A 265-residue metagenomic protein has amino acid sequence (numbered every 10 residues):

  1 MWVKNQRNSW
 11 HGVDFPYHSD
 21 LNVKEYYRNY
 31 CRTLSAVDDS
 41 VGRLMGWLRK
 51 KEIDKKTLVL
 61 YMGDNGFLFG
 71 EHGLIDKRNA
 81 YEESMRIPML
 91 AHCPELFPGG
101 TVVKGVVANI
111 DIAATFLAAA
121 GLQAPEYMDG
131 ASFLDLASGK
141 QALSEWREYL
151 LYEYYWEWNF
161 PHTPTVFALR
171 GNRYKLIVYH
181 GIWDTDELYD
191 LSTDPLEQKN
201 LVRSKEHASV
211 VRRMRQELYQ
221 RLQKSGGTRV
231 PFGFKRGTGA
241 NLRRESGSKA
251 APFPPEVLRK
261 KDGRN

Functional and structural regions predicted by a protein language model:
M1-V107, A119-Y127, V178-T185, P195-Q198 (+2 more regions): Active-site-proximal cap/lid insertion segments
N65-E71, I110-A113, A118-E187, L191 (+5 more regions): C-terminal cap/loop subdomain of S1 sulfatases and analogous C-terminal strand-loop tails that border
P88, H92, L218-G226: A short, conserved beta-to-alpha structural element at the edge of catalytic cores that scaffolds binding
A137, V202-K205: A general structural motif at alpha-helix termini
